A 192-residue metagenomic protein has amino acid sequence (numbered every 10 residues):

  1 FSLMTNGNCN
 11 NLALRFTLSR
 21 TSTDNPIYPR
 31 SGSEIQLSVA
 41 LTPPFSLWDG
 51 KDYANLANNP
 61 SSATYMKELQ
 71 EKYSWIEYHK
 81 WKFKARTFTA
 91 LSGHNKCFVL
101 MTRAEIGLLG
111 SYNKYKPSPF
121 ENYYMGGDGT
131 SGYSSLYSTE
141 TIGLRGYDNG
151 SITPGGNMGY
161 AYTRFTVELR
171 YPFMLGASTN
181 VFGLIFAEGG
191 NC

Functional and structural regions predicted by a protein language model:
F1-S178, I185-F186, C192: C-terminal outer-membrane beta-barrel translocator/porin domains of Gram-negative envelope proteins and their
